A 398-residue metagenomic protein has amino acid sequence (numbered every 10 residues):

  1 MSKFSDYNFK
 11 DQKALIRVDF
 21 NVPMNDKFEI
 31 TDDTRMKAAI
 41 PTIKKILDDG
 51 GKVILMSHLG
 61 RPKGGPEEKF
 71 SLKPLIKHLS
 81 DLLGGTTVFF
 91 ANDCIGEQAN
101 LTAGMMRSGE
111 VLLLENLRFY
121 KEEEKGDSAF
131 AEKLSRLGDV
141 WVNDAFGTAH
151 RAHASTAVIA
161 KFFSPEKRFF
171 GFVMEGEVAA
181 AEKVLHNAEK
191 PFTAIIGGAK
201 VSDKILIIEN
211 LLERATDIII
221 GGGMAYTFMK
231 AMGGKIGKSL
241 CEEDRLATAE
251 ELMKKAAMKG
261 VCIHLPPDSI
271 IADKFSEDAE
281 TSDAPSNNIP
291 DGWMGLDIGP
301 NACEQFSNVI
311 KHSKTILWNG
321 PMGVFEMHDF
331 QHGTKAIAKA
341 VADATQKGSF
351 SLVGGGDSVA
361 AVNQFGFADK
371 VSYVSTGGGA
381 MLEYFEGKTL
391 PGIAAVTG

Functional and structural regions predicted by a protein language model:
M1-G398: Active-site loop-to-helix "anion-binding N-cap" substructures in soluble metabolic enzymes
